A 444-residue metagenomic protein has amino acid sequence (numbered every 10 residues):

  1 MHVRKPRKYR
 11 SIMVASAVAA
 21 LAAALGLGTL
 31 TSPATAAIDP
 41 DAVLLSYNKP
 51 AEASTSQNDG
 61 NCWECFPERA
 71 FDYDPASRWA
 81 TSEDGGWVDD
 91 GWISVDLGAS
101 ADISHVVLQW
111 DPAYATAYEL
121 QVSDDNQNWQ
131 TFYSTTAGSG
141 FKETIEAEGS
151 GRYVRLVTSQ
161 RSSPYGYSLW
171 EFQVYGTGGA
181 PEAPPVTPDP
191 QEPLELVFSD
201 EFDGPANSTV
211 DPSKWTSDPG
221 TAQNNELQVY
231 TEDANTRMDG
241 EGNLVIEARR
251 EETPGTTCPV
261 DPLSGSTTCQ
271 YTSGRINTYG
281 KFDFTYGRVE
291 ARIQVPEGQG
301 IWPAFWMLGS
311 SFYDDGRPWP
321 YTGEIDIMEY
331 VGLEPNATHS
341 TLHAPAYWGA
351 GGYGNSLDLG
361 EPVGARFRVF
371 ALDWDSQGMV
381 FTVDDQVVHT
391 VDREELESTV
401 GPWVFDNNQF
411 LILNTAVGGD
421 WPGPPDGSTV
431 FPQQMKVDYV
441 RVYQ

Functional and structural regions predicted by a protein language model:
H2-A37: Secretory targeting and sorting signals
L25, A36-G98, Q109-Y114, Q173 (+1 more regions): Disordered, acidic Ser/Thr/Pro-rich linker "stalks" and the adjacent N-terminal cap of the next globular domain
P75-G91, F132-S139, P164, S264-T272 (+1 more regions): Extracellular beta-rich ligand/substrate-recognition surface
W87-G91, P112-T177: Trp- and acidic/polar-enriched beta-sheet ligand-binding modules for extracellular glycan and matrix recognition
V88-D90, G98-H105, S150-R152, F284-R288: Extended extracellular/luminal ectodomain segments enriched in beta-structured repeat modules
A101-P112, L156: A short beta-strand element within beta-rich, extracytoplasmic domains of secreted/secretory-pathway proteins
I103, P164-P181, M435-V442: Exposed low-complexity, polar/acidic, P/S/T/G-rich flexible segments that act as propeptides, protease-susceptible
P181-Q444: GH16 jelly-roll
